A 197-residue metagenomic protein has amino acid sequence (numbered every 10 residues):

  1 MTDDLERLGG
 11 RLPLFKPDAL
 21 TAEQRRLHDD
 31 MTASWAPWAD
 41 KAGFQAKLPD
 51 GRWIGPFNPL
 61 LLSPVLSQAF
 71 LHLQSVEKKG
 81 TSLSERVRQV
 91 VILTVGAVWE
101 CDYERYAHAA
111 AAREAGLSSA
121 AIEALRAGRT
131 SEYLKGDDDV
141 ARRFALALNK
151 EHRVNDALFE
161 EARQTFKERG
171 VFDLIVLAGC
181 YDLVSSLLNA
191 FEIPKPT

Functional and structural regions predicted by a protein language model:
M1-E85: Secretory/endomembrane lumenal or extracellular ectodomains immediately following the signal peptide
D3-L8, V65-A69, E100-R105, A121 (+2 more regions): Short acidic alpha-helix initiation/capping motifs at coil-to-helix transition points, especially at protein N-termini
L12, G51, S67-L71, V90-A107 (+2 more regions): N-terminal hydrophobic signal/anchor transmembrane helix of membrane proteins
A109-K135: Histidine/lysine/aspartate-rich catalytic loop segments that bind and position anionic ligands
R113-A120, L188-T197: C-terminal end-helix/capping segment
A145: Acidic/charged, solvent-exposed loop-and-adjacent secondary-structure segments enriched in E/D, K/R, S/T, and G/P
F159-A162: Alpha-helical bundle/repeat cores within regulatory domains of eukaryotic proteins
K167-E168: Transmembrane-helix boundary/entry motifs in multi-pass membrane transporters
